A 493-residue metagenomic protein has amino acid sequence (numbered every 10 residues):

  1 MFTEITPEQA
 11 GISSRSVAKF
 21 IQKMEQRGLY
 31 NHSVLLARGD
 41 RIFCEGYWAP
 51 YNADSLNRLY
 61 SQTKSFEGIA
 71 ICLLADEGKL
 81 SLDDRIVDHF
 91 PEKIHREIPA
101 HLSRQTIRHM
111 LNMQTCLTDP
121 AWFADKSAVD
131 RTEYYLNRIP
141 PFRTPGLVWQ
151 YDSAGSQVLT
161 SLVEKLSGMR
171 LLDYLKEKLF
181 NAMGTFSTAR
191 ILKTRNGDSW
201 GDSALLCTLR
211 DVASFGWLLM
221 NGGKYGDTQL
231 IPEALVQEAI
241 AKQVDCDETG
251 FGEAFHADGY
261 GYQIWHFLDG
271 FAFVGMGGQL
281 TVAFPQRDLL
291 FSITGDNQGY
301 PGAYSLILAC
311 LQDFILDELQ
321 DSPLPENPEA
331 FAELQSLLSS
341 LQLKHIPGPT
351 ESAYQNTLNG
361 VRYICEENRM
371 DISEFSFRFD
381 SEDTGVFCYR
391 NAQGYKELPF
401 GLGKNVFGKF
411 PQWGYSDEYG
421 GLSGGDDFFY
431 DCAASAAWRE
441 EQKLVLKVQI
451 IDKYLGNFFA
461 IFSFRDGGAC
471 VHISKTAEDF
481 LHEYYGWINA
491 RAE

Functional and structural regions predicted by a protein language model:
F2-T6, A10-G11, R15-E25, N52-T63 (+1 more regions): Active-site-proximal loop and beta-strand segments within enzyme catalytic domains
S13, D40, Y60-K79, R85 (+5 more regions): Alpha-helical scaffold elements that line and support the substrate/ligand-binding pocket of soluble hydrolases
S16-N52, L82, D288: A short, well-structured edge-of-sheet supersecondary motif
E77-T115, L166-S203, C207: Active-site helix/loop module of the DD-peptidase/beta-lactamase fold, centered on the serine-lysine SxxK catalytic
A182-I240: Active-site-proximal binding-pocket segments
A189, V236-T294: Active-site Gly/Thr loop motif
G275-H345: Structured C-terminal helix/loop/strand segments within mature extracytoplasmic catalytic/sensor domains
P328-E493: Peripheral terminal and inter-domain segments
